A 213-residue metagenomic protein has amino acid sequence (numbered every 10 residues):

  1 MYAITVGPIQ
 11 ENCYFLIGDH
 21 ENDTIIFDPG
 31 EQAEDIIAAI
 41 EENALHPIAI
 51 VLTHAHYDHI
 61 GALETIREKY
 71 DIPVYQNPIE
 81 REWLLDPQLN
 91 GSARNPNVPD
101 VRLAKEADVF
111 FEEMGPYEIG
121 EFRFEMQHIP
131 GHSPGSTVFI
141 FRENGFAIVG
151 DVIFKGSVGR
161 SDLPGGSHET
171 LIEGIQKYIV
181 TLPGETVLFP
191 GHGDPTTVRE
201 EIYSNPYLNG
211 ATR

Functional and structural regions predicted by a protein language model:
M1-N43, V138-G150: Conserved beta-strand hairpin/beta-sheet module of binuclear metal-dependent hydrolase folds, prominently
I9-Q10, Q32, H56, E80 (+6 more regions): A generic "binding-loop/recognition-motif" signal
Y14, V109, M114-G115, T137 (+1 more regions): Residue-level detector of beta-strand structural context in well-folded domains
L16, T53, I129: Conserved S/T- and glycine-rich ATP-binding loop of Class I adenylate-forming
Q32-P116, F122, Y203-A211: Active-site HxH/HxHxD metal-binding segment of metal-dependent hydrolases
N90-A93, F122-R213: Metallo-beta-lactamase
